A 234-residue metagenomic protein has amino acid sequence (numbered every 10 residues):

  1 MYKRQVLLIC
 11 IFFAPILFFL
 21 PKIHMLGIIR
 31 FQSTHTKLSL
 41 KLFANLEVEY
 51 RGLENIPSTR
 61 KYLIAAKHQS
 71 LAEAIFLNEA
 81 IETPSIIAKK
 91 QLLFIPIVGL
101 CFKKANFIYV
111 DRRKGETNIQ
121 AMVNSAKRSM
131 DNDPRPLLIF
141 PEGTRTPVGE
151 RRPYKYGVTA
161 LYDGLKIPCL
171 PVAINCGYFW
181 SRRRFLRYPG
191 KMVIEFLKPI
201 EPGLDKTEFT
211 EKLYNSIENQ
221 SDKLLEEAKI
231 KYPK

Functional and structural regions predicted by a protein language model:
M1-Q5: Conserved small/polar residues in nucleotide/adenosyl-binding loops
C10-R30, L42-F43, S58-G115: Catalytic core of membrane glycerolipid acyltransferases/transacylases, capturing the structured, soluble-facing
S33, K37-L40: Membrane-cytosol interface motif
N45-E47, T83, K104, P134 (+1 more regions): A generic structural signal for alpha->beta connector loops
Y50, I108-D111, P202: Short acidic-hydrophobic, aromatic-tinged amphipathic segments that line or gate anion-handling sites
Y50, I64, I86, I194-F196: Generic preference for hydrophobic
L53-S58, L186-R187: A short beta-turn/loop motif at secondary-structure boundaries
Q120-K234: Non-catalytic C-terminal accessory region of glycerolipid acyltransferases and related lyso-lipid remodeling enzymes
